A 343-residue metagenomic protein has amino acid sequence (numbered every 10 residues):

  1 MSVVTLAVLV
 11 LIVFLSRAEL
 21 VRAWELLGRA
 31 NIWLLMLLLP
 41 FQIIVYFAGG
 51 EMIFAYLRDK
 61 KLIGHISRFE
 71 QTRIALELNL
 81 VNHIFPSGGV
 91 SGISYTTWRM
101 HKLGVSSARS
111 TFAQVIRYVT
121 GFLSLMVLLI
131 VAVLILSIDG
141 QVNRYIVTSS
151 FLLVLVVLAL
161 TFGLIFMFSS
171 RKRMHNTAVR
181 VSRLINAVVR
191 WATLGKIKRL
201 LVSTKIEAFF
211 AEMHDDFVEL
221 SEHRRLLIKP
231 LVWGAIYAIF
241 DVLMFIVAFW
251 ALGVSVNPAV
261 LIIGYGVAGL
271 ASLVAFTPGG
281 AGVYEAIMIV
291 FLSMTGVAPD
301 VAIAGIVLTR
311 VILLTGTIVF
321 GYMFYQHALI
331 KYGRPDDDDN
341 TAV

Functional and structural regions predicted by a protein language model:
M1-E25, L78-G195, T277, A281-V343: Transmembrane helix-loop-helix hairpins in multi-pass inner-membrane proteins
M1-G64, T341-A342: Anchoring transmembrane alpha helix of integral membrane proteins
V21-L27, M100, F209-S221: A short amphipathic helical element positioned immediately N-terminal to and/or at the very start of a transmembrane
R29-L38, V218-V232: Membrane-interface helix starts
A48-Y56, T96, M244-A248, G266 (+1 more regions): Hydrophobic/aromatic residues in alpha-helical transmembrane segments
G50-E77, A248-I263: Membrane-embedded helical hairpins/re-entrant loop segments and their flanking transmembrane helices within multi-pass
E70-L76, Y237-I246, P258-L273, Y284: Hydrophobic alpha-helical segments embedded in the membrane of multi-pass proteins
W191-M213: Short, membrane-interfacial amphipathic segments enriched in basic
